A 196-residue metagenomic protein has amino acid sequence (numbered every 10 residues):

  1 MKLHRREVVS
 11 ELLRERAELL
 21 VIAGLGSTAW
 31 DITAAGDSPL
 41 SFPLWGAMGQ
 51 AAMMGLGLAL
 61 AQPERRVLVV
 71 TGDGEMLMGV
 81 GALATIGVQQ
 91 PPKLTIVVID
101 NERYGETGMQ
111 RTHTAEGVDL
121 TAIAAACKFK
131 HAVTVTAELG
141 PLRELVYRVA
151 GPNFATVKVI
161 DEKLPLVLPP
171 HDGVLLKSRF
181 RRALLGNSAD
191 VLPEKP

Functional and structural regions predicted by a protein language model:
K2-R5, E15-L20: N-terminal, charge-rich interaction modules
K2-V8, A34-S178, N187: Thiamine diphosphate
L12-E15, A61: A short, Lys/Arg-enriched amphipathic alpha-helix followed by its capping loop at the start of a domain
E18-D37: Acidic-glycine-rich active-site phosphate/pyrophosphate-binding loop
S178-P196: Short, flexible loop segments at boundaries between secondary-structure elements
